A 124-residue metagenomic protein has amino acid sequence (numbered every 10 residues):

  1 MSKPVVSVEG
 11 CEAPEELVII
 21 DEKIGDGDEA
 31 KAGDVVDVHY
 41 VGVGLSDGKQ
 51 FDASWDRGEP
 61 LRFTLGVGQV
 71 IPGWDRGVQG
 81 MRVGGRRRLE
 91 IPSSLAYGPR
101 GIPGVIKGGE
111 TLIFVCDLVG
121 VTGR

Functional and structural regions predicted by a protein language model:
M1-R124: Cross-family detector of peptidyl-prolyl cis-trans isomerase
